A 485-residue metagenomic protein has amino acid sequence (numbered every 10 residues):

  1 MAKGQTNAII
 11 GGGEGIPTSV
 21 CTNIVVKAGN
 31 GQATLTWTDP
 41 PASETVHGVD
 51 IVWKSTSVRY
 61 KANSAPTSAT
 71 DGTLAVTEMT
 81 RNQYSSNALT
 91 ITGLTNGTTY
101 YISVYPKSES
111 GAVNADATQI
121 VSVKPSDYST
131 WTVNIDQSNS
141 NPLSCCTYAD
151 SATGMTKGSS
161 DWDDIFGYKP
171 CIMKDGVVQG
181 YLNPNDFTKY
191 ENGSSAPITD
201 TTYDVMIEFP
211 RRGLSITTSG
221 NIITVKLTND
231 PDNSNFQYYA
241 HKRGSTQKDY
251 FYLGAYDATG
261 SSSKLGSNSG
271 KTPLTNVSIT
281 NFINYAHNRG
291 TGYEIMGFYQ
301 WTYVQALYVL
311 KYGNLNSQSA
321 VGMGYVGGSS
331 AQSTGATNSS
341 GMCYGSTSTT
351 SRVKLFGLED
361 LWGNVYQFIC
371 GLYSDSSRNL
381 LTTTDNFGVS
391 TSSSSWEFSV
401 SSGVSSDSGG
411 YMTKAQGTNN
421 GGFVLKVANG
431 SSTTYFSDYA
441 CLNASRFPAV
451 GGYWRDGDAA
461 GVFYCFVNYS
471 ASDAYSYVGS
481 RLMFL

Functional and structural regions predicted by a protein language model:
M1-V25, A474, R481-L485: Enriched but not universal
I10-V52, N96, A112-D127: Pro/Thr/Ser/Gly-rich low-complexity, intrinsically disordered linker/stalk tracts
A33, D127-E208, L214-I216, Y293: GGW-centered surface loops in extracellular recognition modules
P40-T73: Solvent-exposed loop/turn segments flanking beta-strands in beta-repeat/beta-sandwich domains
Y84-T90: Short S/T/G- and acidic-enriched coil/turn segments that sit immediately N-terminal to beta-strands in beta-sandwich
I91-N114: Beta-strand-rich modules
W131-V133, Y299-T302, M323-N338, Y344-G345 (+3 more regions): C-terminal, surface-exposed recognition/capping segments
A196, D200-Y203, D230-L361: Short aromatic-cysteine micro-motif
